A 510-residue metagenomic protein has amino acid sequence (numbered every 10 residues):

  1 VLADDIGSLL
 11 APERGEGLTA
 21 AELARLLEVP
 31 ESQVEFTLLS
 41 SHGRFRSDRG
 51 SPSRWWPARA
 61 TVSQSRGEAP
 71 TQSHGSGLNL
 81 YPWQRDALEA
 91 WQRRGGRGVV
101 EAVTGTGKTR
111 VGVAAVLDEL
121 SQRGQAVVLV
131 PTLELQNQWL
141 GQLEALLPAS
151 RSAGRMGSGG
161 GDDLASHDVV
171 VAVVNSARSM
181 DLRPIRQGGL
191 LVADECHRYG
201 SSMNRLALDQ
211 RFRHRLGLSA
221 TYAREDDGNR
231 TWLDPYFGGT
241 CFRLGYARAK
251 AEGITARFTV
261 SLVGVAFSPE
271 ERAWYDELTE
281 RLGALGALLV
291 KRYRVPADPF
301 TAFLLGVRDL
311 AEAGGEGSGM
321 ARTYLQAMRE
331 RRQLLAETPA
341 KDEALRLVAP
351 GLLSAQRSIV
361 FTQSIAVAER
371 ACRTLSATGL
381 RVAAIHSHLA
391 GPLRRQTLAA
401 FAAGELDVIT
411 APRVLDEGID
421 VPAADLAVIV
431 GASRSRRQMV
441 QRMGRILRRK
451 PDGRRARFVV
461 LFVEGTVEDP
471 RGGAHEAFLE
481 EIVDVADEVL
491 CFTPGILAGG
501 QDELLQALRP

Functional and structural regions predicted by a protein language model:
R66-E101: Conserved pre-motif I regulatory segment
G95-A115: Walker A/P-loop
T109, L120-L143, I365-A366: Conserved Walker A/P-loop ATP-binding site and its immediately adjacent core in helicase/helicase-like ATPase domains
G154-D163, E369-R373, L380-R413: Conserved helicase ATPase core of P-loop NTP-dependent helicases/translocases
G188, E417-A432, R457-V460: A short beta-strand element within the Helicase C-terminal
S201-A256: Post-DEXD/H (motif II) to motif III coupling segment of the RecA-like Helicase ATP-binding lobe
A297-R381, S387: Conserved helicase/translocase motor-coupling segment
I446-G473: Conserved segment of the helicase C-terminal RecA-like domain
